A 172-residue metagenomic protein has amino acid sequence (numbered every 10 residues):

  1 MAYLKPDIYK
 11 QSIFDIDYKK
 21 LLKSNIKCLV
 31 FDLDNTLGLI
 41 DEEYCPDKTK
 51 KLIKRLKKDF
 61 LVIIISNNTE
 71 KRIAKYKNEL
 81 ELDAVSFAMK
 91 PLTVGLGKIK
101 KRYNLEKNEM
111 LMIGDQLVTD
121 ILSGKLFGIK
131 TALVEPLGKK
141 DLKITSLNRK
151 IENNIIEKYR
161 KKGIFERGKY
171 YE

Functional and structural regions predicted by a protein language model:
A2-F31, L37-G38, E42-E43, D47-M112 (+1 more regions): Asp-based, Mg2+/Mn2+-dependent phosphohydrolase catalytic module
